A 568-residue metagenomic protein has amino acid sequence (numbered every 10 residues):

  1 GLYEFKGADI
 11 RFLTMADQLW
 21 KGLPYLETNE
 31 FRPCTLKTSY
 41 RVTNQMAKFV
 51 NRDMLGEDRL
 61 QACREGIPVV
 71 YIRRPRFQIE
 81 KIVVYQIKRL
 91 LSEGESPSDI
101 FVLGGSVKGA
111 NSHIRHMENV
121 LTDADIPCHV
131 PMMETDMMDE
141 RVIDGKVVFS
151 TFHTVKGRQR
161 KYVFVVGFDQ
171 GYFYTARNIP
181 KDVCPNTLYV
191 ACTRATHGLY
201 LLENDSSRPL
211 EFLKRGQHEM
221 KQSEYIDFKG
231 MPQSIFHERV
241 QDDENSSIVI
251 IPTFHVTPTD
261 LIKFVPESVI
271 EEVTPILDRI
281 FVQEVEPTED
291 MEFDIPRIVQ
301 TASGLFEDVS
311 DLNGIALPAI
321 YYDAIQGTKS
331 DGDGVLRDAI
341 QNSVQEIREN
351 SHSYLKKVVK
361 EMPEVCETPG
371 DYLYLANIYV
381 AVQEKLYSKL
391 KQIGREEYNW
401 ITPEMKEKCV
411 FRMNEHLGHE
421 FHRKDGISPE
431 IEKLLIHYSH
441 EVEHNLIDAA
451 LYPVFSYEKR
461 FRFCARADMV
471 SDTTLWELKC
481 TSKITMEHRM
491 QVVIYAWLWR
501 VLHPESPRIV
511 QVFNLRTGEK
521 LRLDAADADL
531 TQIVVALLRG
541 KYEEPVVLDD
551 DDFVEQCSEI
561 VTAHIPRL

Functional and structural regions predicted by a protein language model:
G1-V190, G198-R208, Q217-K221: Conserved helicase motor core of SF1/SF2 NTP-dependent helicases
V102, V165, Y200-E203, V470 (+2 more regions): A structural signal for short, well-ordered beta-strand segments and their strand-loop junctions that often border
I126-D139, Y225-M231, P507-L515: A generic structural motif
G157, G418, E458-K459, V501-L568: Metal-dependent nuclease catalytic regions and adjoining charged, substrate-binding loops involved in nucleic-acid end
D169-Y172, E477-R489: Short beta-strand-loop-alpha-helix junction that forms the active-site gateway of nucleic-acid-processing nucleases
P185-L199, M486-R516: Metal-dependent nuclease catalytic cores in nucleic-acid-processing enzymes, especially RNase H-like/related
M231-R466: Metal-dependent nuclease catalytic cores that hydrolyze phosphodiester bonds in DNA/RNA, characterized by
A467-S482, Y495: Conserved catalytic cores of phosphodiester-cleaving nucleases, focusing on short active-site segments
